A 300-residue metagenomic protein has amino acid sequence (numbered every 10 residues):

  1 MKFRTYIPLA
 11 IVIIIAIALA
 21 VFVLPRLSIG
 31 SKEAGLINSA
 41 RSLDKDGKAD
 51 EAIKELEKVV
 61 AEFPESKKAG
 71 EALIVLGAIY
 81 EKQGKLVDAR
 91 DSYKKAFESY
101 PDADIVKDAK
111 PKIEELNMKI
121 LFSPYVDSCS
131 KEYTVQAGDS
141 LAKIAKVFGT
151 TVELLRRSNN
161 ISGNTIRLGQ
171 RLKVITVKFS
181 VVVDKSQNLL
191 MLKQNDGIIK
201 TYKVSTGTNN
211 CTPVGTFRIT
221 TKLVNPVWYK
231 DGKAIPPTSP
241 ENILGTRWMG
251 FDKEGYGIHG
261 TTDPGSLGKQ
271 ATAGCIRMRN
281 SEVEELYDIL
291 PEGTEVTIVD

Functional and structural regions predicted by a protein language model:
P8-F22: Hydrophobic membrane-insertion alpha-helices, especially the h-region of bacterial N-terminal signal peptides
L27-E65: Alpha-helical segment of the N-proximal tetratricopeptide repeat
L36-I37, R41, F63, V75 (+4 more regions): Primarily a LysM-type cell-wall glycan-binding module
A69-G70, I74-V75, K95-S128, T151-V183 (+1 more regions): Extracellular LysM carbohydrate-binding repeats and other cell-envelope/extracellular binding modules
V135, D139-S158, G169, L190: Short alpha-helical segments in extracytoplasmic peptidoglycan/chitin-binding modules and envelope-associated proteins
T176-T262: Gly/Pro-biased beta-strand-loop elements
K233-D300: Exported/periplasmic cell-wall-interacting domains
